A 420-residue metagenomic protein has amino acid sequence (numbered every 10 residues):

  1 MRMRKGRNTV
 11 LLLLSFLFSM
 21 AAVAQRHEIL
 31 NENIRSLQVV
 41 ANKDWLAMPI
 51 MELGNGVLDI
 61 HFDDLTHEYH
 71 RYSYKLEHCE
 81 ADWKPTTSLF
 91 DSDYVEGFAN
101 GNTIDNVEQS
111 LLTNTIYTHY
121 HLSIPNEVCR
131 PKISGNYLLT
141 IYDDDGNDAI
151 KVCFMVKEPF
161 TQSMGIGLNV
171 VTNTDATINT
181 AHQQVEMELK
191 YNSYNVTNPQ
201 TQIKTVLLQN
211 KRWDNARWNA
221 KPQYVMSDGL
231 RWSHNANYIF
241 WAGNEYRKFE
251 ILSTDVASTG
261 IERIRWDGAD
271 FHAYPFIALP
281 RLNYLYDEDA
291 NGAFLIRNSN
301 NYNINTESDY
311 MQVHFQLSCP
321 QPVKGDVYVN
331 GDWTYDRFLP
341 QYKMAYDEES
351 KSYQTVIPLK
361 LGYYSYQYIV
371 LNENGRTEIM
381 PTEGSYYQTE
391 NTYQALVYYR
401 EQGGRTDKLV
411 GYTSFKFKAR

Functional and structural regions predicted by a protein language model:
M1-R26: Bacterial Sec-dependent N-terminal signal peptides
Q25-E52, F160-D175, D289-Y302: Short, compositionally biased P/S/T/A/G/V-rich stretches that sit at domain boundaries
E28-N31, V156-T180, Y387-G411: Low-complexity, Pro/Ser/Thr- and charge-rich linker/hinge segments at domain boundaries
R35-E80, T177-Y191, Y302-F315: Contiguous beta-strand segments within globular domains
A81-W83, C129, D143-A149, R212-W213 (+2 more regions): Short acidic/polar inter-strand loop motif in beta-rich domains
E96-Y120, W213-P222, Q312-L361, E373-Q402: Aromatic-rich carbohydrate-binding modules that target alpha-glucans
N114-Y142: Ligand-binding face of N-terminal immunoglobulin V-set domains in extracellular IgSF glycoproteins
A273-V323, L409-R420: Basic K/R-rich, polyanion-interacting modules in nucleoproteins and related proteins
